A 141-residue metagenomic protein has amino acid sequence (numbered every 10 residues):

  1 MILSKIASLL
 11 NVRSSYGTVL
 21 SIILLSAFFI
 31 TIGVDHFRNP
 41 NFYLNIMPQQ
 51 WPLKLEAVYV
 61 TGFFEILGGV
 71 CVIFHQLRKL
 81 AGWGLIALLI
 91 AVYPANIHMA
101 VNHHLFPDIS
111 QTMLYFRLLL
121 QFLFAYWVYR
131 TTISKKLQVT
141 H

Functional and structural regions predicted by a protein language model:
M1-H141: Membrane-interface extramembranous regions
